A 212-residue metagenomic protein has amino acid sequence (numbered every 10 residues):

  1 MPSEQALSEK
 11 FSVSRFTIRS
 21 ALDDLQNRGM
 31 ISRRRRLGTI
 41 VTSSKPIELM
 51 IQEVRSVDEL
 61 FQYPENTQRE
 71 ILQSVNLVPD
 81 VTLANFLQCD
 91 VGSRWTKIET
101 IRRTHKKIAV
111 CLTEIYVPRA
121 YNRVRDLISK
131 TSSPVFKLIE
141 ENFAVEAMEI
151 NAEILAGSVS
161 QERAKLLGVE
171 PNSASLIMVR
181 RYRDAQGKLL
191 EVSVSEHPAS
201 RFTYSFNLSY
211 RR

Functional and structural regions predicted by a protein language model:
M1-T42: N-terminal helix-turn-helix
F11, S32-R33, V54-R55, V110-C111 (+1 more regions): Short, flexible segments with low predicted structural confidence
R19, R35-L37, E53-V54, C111 (+1 more regions): Short alpha-helix boundary/capping motifs
K45-P46, F202: Periplasm/extracytoplasmic soluble domains of Gram-negative envelope assemblies and related organellar analogs
I47-E59: Interdomain hinge/linker segments and adjacent boundary elements that couple functional modules
L60-N66: Short, conserved catalytic or adaptor-binding loops enriched in Gly and charged residues
N66-R212: C-terminal all-alpha effector/ligand-binding and dimerization domain of prokaryotic HTH-type transcriptional repressors
